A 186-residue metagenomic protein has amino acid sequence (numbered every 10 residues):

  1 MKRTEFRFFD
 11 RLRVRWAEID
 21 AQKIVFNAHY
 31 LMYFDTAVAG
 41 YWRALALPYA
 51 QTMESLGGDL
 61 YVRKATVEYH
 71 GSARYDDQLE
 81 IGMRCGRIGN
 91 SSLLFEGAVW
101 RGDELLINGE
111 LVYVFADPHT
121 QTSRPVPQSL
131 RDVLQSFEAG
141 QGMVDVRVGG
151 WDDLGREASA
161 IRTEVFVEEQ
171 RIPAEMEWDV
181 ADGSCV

Functional and structural regions predicted by a protein language model:
M1-E80, G86-R147: Terminal targeting signals and extreme-terminal segments of soluble enzymes
F34, G142-C185: Short amphipathic alpha-helix that is part of the acyltransferase structural core
